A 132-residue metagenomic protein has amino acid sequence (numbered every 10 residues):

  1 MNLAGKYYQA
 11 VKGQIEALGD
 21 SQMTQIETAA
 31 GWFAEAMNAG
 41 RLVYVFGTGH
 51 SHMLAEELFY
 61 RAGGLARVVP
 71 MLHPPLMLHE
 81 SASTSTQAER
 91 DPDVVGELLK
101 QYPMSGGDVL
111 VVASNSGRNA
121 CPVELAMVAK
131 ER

Functional and structural regions predicted by a protein language model:
M1-S21: Generic N-terminal amphipathic, Lys/Arg-enriched alpha-helix
L3, Q25-T28, H50: Short, contiguous, pocket-lining structural segments that sit at or immediately flank catalytic/ligand-binding sites
Y7, Q14, A29-W32, V94: A ubiquitous structural signal for well-ordered alpha-helices
A17-S21, A39, M104: A structural signal for alpha-helix termini and helix-coil/disorder junctions
S21-N38, L98: A short, well-structured juxtamembrane/interface segment
N38, Y44-R132: Glycine-rich phosphate-binding loops that contact phosphosugars or nucleotide phosphates
